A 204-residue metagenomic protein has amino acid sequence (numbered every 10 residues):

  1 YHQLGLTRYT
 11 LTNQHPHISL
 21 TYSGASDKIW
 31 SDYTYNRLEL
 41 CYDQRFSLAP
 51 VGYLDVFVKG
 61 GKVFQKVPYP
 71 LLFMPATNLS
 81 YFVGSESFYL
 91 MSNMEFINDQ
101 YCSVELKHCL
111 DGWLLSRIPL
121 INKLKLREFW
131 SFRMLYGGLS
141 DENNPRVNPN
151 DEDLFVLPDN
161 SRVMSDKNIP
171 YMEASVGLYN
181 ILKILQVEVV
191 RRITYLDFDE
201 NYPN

Functional and structural regions predicted by a protein language model:
Y1-N204: Exposed, low-structure sequence patches enriched in small/polar residues
